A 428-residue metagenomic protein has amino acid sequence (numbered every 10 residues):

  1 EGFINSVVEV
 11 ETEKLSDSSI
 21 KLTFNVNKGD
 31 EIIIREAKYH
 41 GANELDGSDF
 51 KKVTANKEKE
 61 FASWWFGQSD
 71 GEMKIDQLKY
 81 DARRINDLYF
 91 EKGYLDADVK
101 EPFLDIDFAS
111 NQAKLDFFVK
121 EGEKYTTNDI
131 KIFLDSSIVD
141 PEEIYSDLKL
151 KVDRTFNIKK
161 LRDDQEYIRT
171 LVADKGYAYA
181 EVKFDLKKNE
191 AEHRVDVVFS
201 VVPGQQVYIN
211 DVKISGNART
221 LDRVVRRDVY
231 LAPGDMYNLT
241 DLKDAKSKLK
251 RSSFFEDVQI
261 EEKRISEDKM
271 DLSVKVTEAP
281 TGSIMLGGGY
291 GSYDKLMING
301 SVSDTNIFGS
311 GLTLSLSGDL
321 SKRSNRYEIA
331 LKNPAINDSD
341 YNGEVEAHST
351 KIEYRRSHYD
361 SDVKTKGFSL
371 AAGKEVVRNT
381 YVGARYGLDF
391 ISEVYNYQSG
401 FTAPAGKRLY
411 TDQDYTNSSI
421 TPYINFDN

Functional and structural regions predicted by a protein language model:
E1-S252, D257-V258, E262-V276, T281 (+1 more regions): Interaction-mediating elements
I4-V7, S16, I33, D46-S48 (+5 more regions): Gram-negative/organellar outer-membrane beta-barrel architecture
